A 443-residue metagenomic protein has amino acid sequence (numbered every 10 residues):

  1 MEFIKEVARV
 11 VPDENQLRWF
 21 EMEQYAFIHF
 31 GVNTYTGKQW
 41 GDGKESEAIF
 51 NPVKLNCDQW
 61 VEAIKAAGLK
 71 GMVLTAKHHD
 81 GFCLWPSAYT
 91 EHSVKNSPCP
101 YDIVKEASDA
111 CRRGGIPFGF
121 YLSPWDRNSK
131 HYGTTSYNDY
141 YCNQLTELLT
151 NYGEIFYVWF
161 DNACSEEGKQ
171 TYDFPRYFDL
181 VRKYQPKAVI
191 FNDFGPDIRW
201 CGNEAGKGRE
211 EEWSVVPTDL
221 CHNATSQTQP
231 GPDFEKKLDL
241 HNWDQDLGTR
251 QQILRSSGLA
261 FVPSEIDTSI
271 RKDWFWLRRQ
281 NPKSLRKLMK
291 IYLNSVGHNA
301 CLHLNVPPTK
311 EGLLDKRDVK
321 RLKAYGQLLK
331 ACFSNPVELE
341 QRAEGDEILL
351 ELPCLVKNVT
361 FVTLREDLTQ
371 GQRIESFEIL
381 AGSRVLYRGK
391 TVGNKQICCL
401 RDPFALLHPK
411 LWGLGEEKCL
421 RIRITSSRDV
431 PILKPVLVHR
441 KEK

Functional and structural regions predicted by a protein language model:
M1-E442: Mature catalytic domains of secreted/periplasmic carbohydrate-active enzymes
